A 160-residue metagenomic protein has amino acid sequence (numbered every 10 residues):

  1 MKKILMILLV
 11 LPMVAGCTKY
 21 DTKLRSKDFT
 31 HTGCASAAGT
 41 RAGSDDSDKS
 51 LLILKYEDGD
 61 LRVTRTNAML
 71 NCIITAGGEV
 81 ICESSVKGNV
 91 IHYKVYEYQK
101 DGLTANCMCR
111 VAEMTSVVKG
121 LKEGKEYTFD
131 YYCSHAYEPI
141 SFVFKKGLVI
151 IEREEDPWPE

Functional and structural regions predicted by a protein language model:
I4-V14: Sec-dependent N-terminal signal peptides
C17-E160: Exposed, flexible binding/inhibitory loops of compact, secreted disulfide-stabilized domains
